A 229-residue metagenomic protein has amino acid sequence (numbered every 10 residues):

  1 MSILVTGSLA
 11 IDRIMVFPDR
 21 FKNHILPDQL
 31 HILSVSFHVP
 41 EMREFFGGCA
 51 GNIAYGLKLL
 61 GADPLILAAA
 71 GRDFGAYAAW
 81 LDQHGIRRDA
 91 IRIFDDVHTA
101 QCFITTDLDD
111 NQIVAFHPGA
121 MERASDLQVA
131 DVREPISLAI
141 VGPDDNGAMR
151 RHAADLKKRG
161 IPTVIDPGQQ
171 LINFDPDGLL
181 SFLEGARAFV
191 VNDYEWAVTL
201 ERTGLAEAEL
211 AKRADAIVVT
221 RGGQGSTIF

Functional and structural regions predicted by a protein language model:
M1-L65, A76-A79: Glycine-rich phosphate/adenosyl-contacting loop at the front of the ribokinase-like
S2, S137-L138, A188: Structural motif
I3, D63-L65, R88, T163 (+1 more regions): Hydrophobic anchor at the start of a short beta-strand that flanks the dinucleotide cofactor-binding loop
G7-S8, A68-R72, T106-L108, D166-G168: Cofactor-binding loop segments of dinucleotide-utilizing enzymes, especially the Rossmann-like FAD- and NAD(P)+-binding
Y55, Q101-T105, I113, G225-F229: Short beta-strand scaffold segments in enzyme catalytic cores
D63-A90: A glycine-rich beta-to-alpha transition motif near the start of alpha/beta enzyme domains, typified by
D89-D96, C102-P143, G147: Conserved phosphate-binding/catalytic loop of the ribokinase/pfkB sugar-kinase fold
R151, K157-V164, G168-F229: Conserved phosphate/ATP/ADP-binding segment of small-molecule kinases
